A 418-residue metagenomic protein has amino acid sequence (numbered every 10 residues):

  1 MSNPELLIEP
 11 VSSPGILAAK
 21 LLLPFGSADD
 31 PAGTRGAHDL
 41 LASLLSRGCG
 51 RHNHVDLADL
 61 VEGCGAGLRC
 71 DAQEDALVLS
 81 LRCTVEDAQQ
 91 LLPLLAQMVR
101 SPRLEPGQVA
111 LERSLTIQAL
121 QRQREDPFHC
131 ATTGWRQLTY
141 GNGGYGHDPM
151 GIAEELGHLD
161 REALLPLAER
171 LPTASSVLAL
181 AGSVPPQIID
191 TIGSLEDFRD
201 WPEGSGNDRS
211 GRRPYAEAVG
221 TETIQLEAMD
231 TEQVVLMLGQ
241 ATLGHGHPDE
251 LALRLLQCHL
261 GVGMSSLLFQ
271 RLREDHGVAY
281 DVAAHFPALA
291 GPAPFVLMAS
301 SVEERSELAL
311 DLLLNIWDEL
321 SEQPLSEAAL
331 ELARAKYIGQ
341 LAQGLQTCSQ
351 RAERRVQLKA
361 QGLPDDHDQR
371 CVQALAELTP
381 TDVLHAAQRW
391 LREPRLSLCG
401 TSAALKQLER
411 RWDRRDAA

Functional and structural regions predicted by a protein language model:
M1-S2: Short, Gly/Pro- and small/polar-rich lid/capping loops
L7-S27, R35, V177, P202-F269: His/Glu-based metal-binding/catalytic segments typifying zinc-dependent metallopeptidases
A28-D29, H54: Active-site-flanking structural segment that lines cofactor/substrate pockets
A37-R47: Active-site SXXK
D56-R209, Y215, L243-G244, D275-A418: Charge-rich, well-structured scaffold segments of protease-associated domains
